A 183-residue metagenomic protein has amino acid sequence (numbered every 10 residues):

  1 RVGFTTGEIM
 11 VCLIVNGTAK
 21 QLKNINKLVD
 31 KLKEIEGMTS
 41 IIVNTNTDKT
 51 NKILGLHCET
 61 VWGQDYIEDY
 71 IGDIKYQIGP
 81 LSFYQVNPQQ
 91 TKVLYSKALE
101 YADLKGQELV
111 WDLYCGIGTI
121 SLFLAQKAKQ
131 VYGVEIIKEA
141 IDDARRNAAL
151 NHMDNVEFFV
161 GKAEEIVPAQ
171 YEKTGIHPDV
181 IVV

Functional and structural regions predicted by a protein language model:
R1-T6: Extended interfacial segments that mediate partner engagement and assembly in macromolecular machines
G7-N16, K75-G79: Short, aliphatic-rich beta-strand segments
K20-N26, D30-V183: Rossmann-like S-adenosyl-L-methionine
